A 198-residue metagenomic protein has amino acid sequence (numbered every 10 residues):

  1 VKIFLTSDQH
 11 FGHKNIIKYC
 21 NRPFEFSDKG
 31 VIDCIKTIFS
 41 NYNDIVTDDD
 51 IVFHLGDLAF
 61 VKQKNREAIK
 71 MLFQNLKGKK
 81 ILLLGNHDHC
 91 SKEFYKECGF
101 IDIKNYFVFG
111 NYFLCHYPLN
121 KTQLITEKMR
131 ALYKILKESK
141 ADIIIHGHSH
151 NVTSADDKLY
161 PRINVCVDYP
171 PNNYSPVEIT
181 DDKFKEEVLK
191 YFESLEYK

Functional and structural regions predicted by a protein language model:
K2-T6, F11-V108: Core catalytic region of metal-dependent phosphoesterases/phosphodiesterases, especially metallo-beta-lactamase-like
K96-K198: Conserved beta-sheet core of the metallophosphoesterase superfamily
